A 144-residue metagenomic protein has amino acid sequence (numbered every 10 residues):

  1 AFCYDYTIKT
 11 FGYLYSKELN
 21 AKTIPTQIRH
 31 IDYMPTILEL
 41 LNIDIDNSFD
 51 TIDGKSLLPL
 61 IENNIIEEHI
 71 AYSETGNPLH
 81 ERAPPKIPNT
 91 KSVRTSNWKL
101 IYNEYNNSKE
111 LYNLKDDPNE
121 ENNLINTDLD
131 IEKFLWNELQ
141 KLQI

Functional and structural regions predicted by a protein language model:
A1-N20, R29: Histidine-centered active-site microenvironments of extracellular/periplasmic hydrolases and transferases
C3, G12, T23, S56-P59 (+2 more regions): Conserved beta-strand positions that form and line the central face of beta-propeller blades
C3, T23-H30, D50, D128: Aromatic-acidic/polar surface patches that form glycan- and anion
Y13, I31-M34, E132, W136: Short, amphipathic alpha-helical "lid/cap" segments that border enzyme active or binding sites
L19-N20, I31-M34, E39-E110, L114: C-terminal cap/loop subdomain of S1 sulfatases and analogous C-terminal strand-loop tails that border
G76, E81-R82, L124-I144: Long, internal low-complexity/basic segments
D117: Intrinsically disordered, low-complexity polar regions and short flexible loop motifs
